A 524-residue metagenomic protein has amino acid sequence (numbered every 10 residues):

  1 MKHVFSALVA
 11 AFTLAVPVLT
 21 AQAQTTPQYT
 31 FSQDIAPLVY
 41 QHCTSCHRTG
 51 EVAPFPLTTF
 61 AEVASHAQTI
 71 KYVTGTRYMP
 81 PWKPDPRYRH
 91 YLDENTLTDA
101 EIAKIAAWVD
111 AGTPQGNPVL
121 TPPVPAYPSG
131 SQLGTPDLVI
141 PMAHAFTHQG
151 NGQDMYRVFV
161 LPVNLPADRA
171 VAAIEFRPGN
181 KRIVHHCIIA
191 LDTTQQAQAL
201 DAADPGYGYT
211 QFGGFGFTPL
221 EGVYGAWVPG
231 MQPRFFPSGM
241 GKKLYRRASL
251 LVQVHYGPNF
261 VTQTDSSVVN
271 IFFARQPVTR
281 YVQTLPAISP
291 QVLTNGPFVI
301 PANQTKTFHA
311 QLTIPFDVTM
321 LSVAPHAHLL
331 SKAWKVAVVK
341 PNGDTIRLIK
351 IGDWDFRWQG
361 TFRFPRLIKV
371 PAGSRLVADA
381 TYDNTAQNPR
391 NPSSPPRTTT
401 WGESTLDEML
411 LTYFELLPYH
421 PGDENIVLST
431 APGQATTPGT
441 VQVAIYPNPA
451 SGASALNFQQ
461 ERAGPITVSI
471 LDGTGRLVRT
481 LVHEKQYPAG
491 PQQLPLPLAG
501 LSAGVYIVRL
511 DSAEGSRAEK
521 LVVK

Functional and structural regions predicted by a protein language model:
M1-Q28, T430, L496: Bacterial Sec-dependent N-terminal signal peptides
Q22-L161, S249-Q253: Aromatic- and Gly/Pro-enriched helix-to-coil junctions and flexible linker segments
P54, V158, S266-V268, L367 (+4 more regions): Well-ordered beta-strand positions in beta-sheet-rich domains
P86-E94, L120-T319, P325-N425: Beta-strand-centric surfaces of beta-sandwich/beta-rich domains
T436-Y446, A450-K524: C-terminal outer-membrane/trafficking sorting elements
